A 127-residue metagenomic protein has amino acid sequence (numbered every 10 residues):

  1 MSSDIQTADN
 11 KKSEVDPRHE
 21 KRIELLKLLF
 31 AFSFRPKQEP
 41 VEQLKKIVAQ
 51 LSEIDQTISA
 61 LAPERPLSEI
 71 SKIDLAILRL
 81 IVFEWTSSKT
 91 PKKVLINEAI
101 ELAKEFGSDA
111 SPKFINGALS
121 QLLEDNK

Functional and structural regions predicted by a protein language model:
M1-P112, G117-K127: N-terminal interaction/assembly modules
